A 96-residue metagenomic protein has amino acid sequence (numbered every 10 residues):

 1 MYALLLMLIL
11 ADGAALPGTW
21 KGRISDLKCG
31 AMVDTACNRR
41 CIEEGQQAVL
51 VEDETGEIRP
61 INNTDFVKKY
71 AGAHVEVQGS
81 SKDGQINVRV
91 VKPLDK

Functional and structural regions predicted by a protein language model:
M1-G13: Classic N-terminal secretory signal peptides
D12-K96: Conserved RNA-binding domains used in RNP assembly and mRNA/RNA metabolism
